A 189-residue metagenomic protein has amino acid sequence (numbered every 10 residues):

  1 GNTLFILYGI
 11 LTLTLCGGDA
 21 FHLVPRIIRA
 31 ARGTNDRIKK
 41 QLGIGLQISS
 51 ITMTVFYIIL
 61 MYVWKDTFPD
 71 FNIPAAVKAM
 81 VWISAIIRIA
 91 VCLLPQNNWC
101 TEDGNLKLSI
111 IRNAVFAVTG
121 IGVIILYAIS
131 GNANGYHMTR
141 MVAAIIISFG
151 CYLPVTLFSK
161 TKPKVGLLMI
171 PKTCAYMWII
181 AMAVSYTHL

Functional and structural regions predicted by a protein language model:
G1-P74, L167-I170: Early transmembrane hairpin module of multi-pass membrane proteins
D36-I44, W99-L106, S130-G135, F158-K160: Short juxtamembrane and helix-loop transition motifs at transmembrane-helix boundaries in membrane proteins
I51-I121: Membrane-proximal helix-loop-helix units in multi-pass membrane proteins
L60-V63, Y176, I180: Hydrophobic alpha-helical transmembrane segments and adjacent interfacial helices in integral membrane proteins
M80-I87, G104-V155, P171-M177: Alpha-helical membrane segments in multi-pass integral membrane proteins
P154-K164: Membrane-helix boundary connector in multi-pass membrane proteins
T187-H188: Conserved small/polar residues in nucleotide/adenosyl-binding loops
